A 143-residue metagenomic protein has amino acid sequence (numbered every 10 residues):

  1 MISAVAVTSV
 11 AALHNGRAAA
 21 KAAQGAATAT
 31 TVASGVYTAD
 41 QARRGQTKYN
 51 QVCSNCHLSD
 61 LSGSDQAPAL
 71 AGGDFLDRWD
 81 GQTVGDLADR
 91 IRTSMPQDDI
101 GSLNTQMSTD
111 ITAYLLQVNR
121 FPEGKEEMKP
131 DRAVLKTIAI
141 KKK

Functional and structural regions predicted by a protein language model:
M1-A11: Bacterial N-terminal signal peptides
S9-Q24: Signal peptide processing junction and immediate N-terminal pro/mature segment of secreted/exported proteins
K21-K48: Electrostatic cytochrome c docking/interface patches
T30, I100-K143: Flexible coil segments in periplasmic/lumen-exposed cytochrome c-class electron-transfer proteins
A39-R44, S62-P96: Gly/Gly-Pro-rich "capping" loops immediately C-terminal to redox-active cysteine motifs in periplasmic/lumenal
G45, Y49-D60, I111, L115: The canonical Cys-X-X-Cys-His
